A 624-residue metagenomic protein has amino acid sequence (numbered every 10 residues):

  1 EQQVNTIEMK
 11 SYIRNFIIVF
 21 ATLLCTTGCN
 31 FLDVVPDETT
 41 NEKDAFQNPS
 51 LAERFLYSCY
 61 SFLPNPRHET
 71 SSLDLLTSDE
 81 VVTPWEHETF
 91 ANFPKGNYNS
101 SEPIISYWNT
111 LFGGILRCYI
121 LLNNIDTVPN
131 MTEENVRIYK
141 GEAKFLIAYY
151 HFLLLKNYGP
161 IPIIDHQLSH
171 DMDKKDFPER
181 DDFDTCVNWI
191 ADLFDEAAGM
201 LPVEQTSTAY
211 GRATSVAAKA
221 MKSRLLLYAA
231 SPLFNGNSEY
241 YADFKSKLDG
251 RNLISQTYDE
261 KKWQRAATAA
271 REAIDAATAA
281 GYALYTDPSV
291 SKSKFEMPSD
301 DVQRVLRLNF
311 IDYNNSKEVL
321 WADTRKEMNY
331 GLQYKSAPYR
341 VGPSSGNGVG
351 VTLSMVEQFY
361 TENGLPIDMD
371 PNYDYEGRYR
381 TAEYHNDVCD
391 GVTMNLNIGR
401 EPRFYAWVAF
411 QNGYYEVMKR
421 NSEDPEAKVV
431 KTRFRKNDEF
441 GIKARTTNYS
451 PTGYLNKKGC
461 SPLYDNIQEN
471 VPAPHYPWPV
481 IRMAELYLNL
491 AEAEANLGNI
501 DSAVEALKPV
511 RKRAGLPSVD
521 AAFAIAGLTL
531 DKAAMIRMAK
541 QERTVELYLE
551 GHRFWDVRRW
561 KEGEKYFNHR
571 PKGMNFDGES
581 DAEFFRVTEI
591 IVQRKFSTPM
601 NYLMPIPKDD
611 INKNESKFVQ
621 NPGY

Functional and structural regions predicted by a protein language model:
E1-D37: Bacterial Sec-dependent N-terminal signal peptides
C29-S72, N395-I398, P607-Y624: Membrane-proximal, proline-rich intrinsically disordered regions
N48-P66, E86-Y158, D173-Y210, S215 (+7 more regions): Conserved, well-structured interaction surfaces
L111-G114, W189-A191, D249-G250, I254-Q256 (+11 more regions): Long, intrinsically disordered, low-complexity segments
L155-K156, P162, L225-N237, G498: Short coil/turn linking the two alpha-helices of tandem helical-hairpin repeats
E318, N329, K335, S354 (+3 more regions): Flexible, polar/acidic helix-loop-strand segments at domain edges
